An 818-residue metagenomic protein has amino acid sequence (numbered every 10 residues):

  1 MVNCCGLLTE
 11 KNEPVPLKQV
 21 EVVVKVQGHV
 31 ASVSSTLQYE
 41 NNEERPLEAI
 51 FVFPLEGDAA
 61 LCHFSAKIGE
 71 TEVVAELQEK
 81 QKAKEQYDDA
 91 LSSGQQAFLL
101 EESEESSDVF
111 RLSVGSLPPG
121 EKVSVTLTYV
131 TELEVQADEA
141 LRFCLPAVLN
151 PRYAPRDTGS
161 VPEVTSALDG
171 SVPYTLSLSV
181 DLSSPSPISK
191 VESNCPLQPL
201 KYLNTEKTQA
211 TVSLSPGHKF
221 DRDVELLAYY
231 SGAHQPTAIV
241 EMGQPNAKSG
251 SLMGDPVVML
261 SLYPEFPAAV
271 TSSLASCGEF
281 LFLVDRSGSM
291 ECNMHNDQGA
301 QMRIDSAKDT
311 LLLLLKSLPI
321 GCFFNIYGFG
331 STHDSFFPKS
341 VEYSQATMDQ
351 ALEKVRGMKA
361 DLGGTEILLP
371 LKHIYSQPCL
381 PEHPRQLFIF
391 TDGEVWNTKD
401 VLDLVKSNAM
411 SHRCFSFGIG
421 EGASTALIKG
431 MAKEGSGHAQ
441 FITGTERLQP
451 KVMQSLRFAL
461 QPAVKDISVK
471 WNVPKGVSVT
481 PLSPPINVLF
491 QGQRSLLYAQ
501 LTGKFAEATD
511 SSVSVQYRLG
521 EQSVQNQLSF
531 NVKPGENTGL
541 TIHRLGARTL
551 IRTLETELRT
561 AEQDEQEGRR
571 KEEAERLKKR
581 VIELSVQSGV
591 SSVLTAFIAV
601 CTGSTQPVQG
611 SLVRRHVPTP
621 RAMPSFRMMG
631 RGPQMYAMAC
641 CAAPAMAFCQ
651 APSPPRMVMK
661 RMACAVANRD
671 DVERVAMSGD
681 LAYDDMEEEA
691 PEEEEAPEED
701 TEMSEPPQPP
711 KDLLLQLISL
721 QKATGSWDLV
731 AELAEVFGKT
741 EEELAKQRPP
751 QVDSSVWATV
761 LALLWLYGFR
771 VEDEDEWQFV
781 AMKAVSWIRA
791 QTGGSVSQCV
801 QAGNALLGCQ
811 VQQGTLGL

Functional and structural regions predicted by a protein language model:
M1-H29, A762: N-terminal, polar/Ser/Thr-rich
V24, Q38-R45, F53-L55: Asparagine-centered strand-capping/turn motif at beta-strand->loop junctions
A31-S35, S511: Short, solvent-exposed loop/turn segments enriched in Ser/Thr/Gly
H63-E104, S116-P118, T126-V284, E446 (+1 more regions): An acidic, Ser/Thr-enriched
A83-A97, Q244-A247, C277, L281-M302 (+4 more regions): Short, charged loop segments at secondary-structure junctions
P199, Q350, K406, G422-D466 (+3 more regions): Von Willebrand factor A/integrin I-like adhesion domains
F323, I367, T398, K578 (+2 more regions): Residue-level detector of extended alpha-helical repeat arrays and alpha-solenoid scaffolds
E555, E562, Q566-G568, M623-L818: Preference for long, amphipathic alpha-helical scaffolds in soluble/luminal domains and all-alpha bundles
